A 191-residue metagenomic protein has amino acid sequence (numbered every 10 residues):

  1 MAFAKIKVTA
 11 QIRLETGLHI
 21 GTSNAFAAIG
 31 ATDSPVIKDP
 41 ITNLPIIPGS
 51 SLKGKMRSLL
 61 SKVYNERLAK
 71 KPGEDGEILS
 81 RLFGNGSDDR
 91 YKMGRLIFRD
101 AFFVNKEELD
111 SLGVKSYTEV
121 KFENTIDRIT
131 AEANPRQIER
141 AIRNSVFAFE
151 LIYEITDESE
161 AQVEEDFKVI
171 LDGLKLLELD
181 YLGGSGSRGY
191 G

Functional and structural regions predicted by a protein language model:
M1-I126, T130-G191: RNA-binding basic/glycine-rich loop and surface signature characteristic of RAMP-family CRISPR effectors
